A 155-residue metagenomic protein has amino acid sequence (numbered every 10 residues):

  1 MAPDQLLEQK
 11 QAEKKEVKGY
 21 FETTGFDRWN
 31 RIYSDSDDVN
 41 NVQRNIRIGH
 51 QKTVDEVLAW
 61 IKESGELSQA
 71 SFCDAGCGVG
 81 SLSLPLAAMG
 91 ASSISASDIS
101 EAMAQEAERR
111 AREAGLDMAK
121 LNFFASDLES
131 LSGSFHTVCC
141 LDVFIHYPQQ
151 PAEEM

Functional and structural regions predicted by a protein language model:
A2-D37: N-terminal, positively charged/glycine-rich alpha-helical extensions of SAM-dependent methyltransferases
N41-R47: Class I SAM-dependent methyltransferase Rossmann-like catalytic core, especially the SAM/SAH-binding loop
R47-S68: Conserved alpha-helix/loop element of class I SAM-dependent methyltransferases that forms part of the SAM/SAH-binding
A70, S92, H136: Conserved acidic residues
C73-A75, V79-L128: Class I SAM-dependent methyltransferase SAM/SAH-binding core
C139: A conserved beta-strand element that flanks and buttresses the S-adenosyl-L-methionine
D142-V143: Short catalytic micro-motifs in class I SAM-dependent methyltransferases
Y147-M155: A short, conserved alpha-helix within the catalytic core of class I
